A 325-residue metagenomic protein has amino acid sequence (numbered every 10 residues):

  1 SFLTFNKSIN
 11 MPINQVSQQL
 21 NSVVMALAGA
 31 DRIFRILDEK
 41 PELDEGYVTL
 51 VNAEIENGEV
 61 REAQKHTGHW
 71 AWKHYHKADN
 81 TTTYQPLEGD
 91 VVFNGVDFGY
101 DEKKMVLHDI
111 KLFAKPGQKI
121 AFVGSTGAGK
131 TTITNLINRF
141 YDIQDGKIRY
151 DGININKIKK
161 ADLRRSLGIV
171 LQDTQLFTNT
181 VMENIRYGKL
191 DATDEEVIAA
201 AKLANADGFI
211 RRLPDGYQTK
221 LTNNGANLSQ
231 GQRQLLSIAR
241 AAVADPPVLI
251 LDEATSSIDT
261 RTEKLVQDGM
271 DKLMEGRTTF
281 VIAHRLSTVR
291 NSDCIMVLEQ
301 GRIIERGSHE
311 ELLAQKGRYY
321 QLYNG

Functional and structural regions predicted by a protein language model:
S1-D31, I36-K40, V60-W72: Helix-loop-helix
E39-E42, D215: Flexible, glycine-biased helix-capping/connector loops in cytosolic signal-transduction modules
E42-E54: Solvent-exposed, non-transmembrane helices and loops of integral membrane proteins
A53-G325: ABC-type nucleotide-binding domain
